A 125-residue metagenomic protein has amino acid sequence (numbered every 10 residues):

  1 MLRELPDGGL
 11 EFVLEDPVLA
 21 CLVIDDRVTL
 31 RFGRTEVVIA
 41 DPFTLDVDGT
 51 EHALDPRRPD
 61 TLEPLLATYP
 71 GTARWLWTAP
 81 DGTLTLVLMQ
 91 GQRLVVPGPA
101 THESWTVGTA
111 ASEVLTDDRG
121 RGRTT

Functional and structural regions predicted by a protein language model:
M1-T125: Surface-exposed, interaction-prone regions used to assemble/regulate multi-protein complexes
